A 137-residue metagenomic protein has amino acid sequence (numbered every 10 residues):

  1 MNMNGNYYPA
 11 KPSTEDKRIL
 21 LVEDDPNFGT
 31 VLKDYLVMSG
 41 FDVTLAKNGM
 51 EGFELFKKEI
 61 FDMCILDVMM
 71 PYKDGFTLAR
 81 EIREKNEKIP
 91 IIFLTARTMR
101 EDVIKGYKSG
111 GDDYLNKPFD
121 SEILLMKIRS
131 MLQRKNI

Functional and structural regions predicted by a protein language model:
E23: Conserved acidic carboxylate
P26-T44: Two-component/phosphorelay signaling modules centered on CheY-like receiver
L45-M63: Acidic, metal-coordinating helix/loop segments flanking the phosphotransfer/catalytic sites of two-component signaling
D67, T95: Active-site residues of response regulator receiver
P71, M99, K117: The feature encodes the CheY-like receiver
F119-I128, L132: C-terminal output helix
